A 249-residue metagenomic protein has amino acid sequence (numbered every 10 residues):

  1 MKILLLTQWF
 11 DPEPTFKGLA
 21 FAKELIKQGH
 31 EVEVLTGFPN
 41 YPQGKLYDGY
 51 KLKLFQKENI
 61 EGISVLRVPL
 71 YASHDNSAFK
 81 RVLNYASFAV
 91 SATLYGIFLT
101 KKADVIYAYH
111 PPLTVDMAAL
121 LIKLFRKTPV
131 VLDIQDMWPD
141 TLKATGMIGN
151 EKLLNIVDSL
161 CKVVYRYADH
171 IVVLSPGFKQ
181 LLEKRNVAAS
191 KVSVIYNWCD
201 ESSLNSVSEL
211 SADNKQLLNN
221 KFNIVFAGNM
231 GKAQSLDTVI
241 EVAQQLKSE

Functional and structural regions predicted by a protein language model:
M1-E61, L246: N-terminal subdomain of nucleotide-sugar transferases
Q8, L70-K80, F125-K162, S202 (+1 more regions): Acceptor-binding helix/loop patch of EC 2.4 sugar-transfer enzymes, predominantly nucleotide-sugar-dependent
T36-S91, Y95-G96, T100: A conserved catalytic-core segment of Leloir-type glycosyltransferases
Y50-F55, D200, L204-N219, N223: A short helix/loop element that forms part of the nucleotide-sugar donor recognition site in Leloir-type
R81-I97, V105-R126, V131-Q135, P139: An aromatic- and histidine-rich active-site surface loop
I97, T114-F125, E151-I171: Membrane-proximal helix-turn-helix segments that form the acceptor-binding/catalytic region of lipid-linked
G177, I195-W198: Carbohydrate-associated surface elements
L217-Q234, I240-Q244: Conserved donor-binding/catalytic core segment of Leloir-type glycosyltransferases
